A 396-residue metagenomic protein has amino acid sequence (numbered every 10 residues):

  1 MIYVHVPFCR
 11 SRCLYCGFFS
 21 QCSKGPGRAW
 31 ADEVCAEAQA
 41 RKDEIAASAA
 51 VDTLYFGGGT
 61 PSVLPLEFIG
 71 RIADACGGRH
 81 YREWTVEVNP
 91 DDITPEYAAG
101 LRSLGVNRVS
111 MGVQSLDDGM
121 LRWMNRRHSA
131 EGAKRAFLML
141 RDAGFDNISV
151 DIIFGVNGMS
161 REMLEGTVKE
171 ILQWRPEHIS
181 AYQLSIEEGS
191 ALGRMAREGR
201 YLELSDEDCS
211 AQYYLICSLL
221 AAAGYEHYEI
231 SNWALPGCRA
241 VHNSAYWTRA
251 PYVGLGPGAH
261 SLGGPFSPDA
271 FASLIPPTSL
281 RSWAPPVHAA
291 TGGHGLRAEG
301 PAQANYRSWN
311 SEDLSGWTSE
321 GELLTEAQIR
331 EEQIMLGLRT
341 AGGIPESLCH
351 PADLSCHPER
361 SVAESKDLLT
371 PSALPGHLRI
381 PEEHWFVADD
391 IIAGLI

Functional and structural regions predicted by a protein language model:
M1, S20-E44, A50-H288, G292-H350 (+1 more regions): C-terminal scaffold of the Radical SAM
P7-F18: Local cysteine-cluster metal-coordination motifs and their immediate loop/turn environment, predominantly Fe-S cluster
H350-S361: Short amphipathic alpha-helical interaction segments
D367-L374: A short, conserved structural fragment
G376-I380: A generic structural motif
W385-I396: Short, amphipathic alpha-helical interaction segments positioned at domain boundaries
